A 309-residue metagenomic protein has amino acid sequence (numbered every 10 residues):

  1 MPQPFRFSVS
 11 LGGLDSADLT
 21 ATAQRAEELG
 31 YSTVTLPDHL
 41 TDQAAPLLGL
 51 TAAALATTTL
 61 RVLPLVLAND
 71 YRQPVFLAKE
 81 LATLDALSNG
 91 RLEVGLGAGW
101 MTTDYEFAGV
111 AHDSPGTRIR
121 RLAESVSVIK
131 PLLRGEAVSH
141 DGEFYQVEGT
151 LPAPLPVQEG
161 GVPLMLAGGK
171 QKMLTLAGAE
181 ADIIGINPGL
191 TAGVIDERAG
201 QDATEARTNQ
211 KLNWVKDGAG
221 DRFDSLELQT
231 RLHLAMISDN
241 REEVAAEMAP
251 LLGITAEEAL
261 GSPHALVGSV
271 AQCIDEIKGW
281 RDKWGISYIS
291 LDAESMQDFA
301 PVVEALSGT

Functional and structural regions predicted by a protein language model:
M1-T309: Active-site-adjacent structural elements that line small-molecule/cofactor binding pockets in enzymes
